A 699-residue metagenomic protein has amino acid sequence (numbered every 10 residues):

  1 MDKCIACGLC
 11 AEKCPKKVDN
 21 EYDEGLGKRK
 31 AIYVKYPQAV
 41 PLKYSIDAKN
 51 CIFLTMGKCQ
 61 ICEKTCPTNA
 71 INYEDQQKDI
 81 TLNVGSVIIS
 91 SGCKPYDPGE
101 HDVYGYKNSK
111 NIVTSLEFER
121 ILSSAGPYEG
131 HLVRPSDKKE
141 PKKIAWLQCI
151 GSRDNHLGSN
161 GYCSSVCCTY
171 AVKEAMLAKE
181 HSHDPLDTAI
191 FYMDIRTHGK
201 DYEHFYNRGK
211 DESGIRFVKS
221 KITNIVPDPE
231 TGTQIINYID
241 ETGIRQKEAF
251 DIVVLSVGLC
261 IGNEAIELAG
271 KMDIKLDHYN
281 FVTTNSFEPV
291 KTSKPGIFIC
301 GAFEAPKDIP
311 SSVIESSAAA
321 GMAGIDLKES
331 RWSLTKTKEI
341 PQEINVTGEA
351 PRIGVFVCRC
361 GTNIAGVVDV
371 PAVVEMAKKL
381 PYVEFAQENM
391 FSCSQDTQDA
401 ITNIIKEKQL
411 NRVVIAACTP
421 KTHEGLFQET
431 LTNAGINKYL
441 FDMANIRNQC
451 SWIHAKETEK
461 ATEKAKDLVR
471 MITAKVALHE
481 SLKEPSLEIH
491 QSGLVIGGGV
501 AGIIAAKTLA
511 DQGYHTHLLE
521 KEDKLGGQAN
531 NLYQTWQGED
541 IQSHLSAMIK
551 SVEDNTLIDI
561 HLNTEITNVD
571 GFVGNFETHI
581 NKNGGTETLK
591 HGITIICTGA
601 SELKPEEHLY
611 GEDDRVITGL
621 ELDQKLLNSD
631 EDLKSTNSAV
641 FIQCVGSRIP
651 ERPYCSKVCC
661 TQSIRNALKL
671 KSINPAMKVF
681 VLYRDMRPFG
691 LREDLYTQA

Functional and structural regions predicted by a protein language model:
M1-A699: Residues forming the flavin
